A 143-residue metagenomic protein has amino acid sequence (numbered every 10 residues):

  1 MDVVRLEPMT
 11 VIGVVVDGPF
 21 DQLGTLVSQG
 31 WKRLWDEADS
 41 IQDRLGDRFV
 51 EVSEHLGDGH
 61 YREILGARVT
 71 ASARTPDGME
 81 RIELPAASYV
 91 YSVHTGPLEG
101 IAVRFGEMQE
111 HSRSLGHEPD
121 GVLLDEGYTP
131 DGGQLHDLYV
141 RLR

Functional and structural regions predicted by a protein language model:
M1-R143: A solvent-exposed interaction/effector surface
